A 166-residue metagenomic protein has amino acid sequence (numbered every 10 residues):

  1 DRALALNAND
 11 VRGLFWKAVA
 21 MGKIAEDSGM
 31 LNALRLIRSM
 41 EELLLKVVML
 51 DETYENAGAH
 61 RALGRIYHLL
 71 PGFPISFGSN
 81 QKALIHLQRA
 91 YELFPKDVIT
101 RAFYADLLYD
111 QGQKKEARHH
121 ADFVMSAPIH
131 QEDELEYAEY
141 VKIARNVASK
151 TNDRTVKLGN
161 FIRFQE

Functional and structural regions predicted by a protein language model:
L4-A5, V48-M49, I85-E92, S126: Conserved structural position within tetratricopeptide repeats
A8, E52-Y54, P95: Short coil turns that delineate tetratricopeptide repeat
G13, N56-A59, T100, E134: TPR alpha-solenoid repeat register
R35-V48, G78-L84, Y109, K114-E132: TPR/TPR-like (Sel1-like) alpha-helical repeat modules
F77, D110, R118-D122, S126-E166: Terminal, low-structured helical/coil segments at or just beyond the last alpha-helical repeat
